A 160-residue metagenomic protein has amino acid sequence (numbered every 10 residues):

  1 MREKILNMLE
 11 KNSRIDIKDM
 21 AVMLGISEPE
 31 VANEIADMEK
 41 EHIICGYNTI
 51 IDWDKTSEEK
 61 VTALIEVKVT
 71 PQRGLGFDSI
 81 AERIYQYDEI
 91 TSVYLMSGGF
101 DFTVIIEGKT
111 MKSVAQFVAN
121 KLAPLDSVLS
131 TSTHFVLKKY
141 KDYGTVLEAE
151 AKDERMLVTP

Functional and structural regions predicted by a protein language model:
M1-P160: A compositional/biophysical signature of low hydrophobicity enriched in polar/charged and small residues
